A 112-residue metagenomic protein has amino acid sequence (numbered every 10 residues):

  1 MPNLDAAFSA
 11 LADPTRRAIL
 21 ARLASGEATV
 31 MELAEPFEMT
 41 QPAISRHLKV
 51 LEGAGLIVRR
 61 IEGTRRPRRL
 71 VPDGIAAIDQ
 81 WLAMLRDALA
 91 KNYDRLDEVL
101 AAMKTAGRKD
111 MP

Functional and structural regions predicted by a protein language model:
M1-N3, R22-P36, Q41, V50-G53 (+2 more regions): C-terminal regulatory/oligomerization modules of transcriptional regulators
L4-L11: Short amphipathic alpha-helical boundary/capping segments
L11-R17: Short alpha-helical elements of helix-turn-helix
D13, R59-I61: Conserved strand-loop elements at the edges of beta-sheets that form or border functional pockets
P14, A28, R65: Gly/Ser/Thr-rich beta-alpha loop segments that engage phosphate groups in nucleotides
I61-P67: Short, Lys/Arg-rich nucleic-acid/phosphate-binding segment
R68-P72: Short E/K-rich amphipathic alpha-helical oligomerization segments
